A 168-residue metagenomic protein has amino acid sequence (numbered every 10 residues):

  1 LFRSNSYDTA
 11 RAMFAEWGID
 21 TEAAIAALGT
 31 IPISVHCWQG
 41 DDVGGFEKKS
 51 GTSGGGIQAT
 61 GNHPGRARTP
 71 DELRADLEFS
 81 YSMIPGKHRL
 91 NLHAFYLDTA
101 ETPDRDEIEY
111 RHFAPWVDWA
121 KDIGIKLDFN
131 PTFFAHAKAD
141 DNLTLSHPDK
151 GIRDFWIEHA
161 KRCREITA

Functional and structural regions predicted by a protein language model:
F2-D149: Alpha/beta catalytic barrel-like cores
D20, W156, T167: Conserved, mostly hydrophobic/aromatic
A120, A160-T167: Hydrophobic pocket-lining residues that define ligand/cofactor binding sites across diverse proteins
P148-I157: Membrane-interface helix-loop-helix junctions at boundaries between adjacent transmembrane segments
